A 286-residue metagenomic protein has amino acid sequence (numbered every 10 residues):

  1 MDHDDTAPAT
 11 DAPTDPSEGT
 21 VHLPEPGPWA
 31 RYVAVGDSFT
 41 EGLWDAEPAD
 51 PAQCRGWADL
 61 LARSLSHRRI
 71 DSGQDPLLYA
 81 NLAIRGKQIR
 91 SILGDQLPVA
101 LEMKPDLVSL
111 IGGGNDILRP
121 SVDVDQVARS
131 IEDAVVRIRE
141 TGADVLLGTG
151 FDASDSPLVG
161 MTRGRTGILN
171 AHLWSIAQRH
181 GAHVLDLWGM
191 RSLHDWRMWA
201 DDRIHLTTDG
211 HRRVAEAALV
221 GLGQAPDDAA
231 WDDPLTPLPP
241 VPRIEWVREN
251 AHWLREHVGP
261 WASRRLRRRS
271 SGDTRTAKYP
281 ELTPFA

Functional and structural regions predicted by a protein language model:
D2-E18, R179, D209, R213-A286: Conserved catalytic region of serine esterases and O-acyltransferases that act on ester linkages in lipids
D2-R85, L97-K104: Serine-esterase "nucleophile elbow" of acetyl-processing enzymes
E41-D45, I89-Q126, A153: Oxyanion-hole/transition-state-stabilizing segment in secreted/luminal serine hydrolases and related acyltransferases
A46-A52, V122-D125, G160-R163, A200-D201: Short glycine-enriched, charge-decorated loop/helix-capping segments at active-site entrances that position
N81-A83, T149, D186-G189: Residue-level recognition of beta-strand->loop/alpha-helix junctions
Q126-E140, I168-S175: Alpha-helical scaffolding segments of alpha/beta enzyme cores, especially the outer helices of TIM-barrel or partial
E140-V145, A182: A short helix->loop->beta-strand "cap" motif at the edges of active sites that frequently abuts
D155-W188, T208: Substrate-gating cap/lid alpha-helix
